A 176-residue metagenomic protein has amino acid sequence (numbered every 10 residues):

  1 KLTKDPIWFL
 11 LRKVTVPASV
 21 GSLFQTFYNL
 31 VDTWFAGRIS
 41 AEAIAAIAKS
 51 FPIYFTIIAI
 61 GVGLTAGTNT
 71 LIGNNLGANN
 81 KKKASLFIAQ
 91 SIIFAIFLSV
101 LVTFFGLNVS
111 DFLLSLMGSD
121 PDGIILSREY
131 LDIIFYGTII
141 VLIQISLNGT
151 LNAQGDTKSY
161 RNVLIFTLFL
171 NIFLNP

Functional and structural regions predicted by a protein language model:
K1-T15, I72-I139: Short alpha-helical transmembrane segments in multi-pass integral membrane proteins
K4, W8-F27, V31-D32, I53-I60 (+2 more regions): Residue-level signal for short hydrophobic patches within transmembrane helices of multi-pass membrane transporters
A18, S22, T26, P52-F55 (+4 more regions): Residue-level recognition of pore/gate-forming positions within transmembrane alpha-helices of multi-pass
A18, S22, T33-W34, T70 (+3 more regions): Transmembrane alpha-helix boundary and packing residues in multipass membrane permease domains and related
V31, G67, F104, N108-F112 (+2 more regions): Transmembrane alpha-helix boundary/anchor motif
A36-F55, P121-L126: Interfacial/gating helices of multi-pass transporter permease domains
I44-F104, V141-Y160: Small-residue-rich hydrophobic transmembrane alpha-helices
S159-P176: Alpha-helical transmembrane segments of multi-pass membrane transporters and transport-associated inner-membrane enzymes
